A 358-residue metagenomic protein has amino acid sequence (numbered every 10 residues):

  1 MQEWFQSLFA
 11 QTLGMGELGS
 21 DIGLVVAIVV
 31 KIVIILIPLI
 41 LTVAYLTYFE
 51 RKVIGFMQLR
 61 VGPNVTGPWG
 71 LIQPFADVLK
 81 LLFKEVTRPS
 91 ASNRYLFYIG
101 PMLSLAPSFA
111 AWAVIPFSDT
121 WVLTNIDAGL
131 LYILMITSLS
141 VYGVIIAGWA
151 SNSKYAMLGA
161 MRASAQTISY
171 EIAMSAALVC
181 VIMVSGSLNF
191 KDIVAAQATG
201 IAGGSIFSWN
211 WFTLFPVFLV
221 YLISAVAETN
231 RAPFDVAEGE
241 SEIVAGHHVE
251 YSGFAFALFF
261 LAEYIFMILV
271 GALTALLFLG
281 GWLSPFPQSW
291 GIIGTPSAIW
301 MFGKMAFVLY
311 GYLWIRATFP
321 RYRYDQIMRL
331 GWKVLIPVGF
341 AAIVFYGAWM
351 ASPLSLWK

Functional and structural regions predicted by a protein language model:
M1-K358: Selective transmembrane helix interface/packing segments
